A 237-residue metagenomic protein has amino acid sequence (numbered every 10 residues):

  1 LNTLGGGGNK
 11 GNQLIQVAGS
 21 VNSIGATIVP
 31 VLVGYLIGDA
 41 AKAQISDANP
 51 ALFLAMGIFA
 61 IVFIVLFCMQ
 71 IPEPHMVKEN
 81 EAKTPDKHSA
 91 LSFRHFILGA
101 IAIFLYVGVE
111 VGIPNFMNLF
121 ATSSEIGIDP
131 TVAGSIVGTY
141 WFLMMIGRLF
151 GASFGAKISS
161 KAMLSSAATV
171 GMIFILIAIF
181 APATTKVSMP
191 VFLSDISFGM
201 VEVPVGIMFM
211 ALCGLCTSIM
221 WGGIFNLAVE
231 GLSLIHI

Functional and structural regions predicted by a protein language model:
L1-G6, I219-S233: Intracellular juxtamembrane helix-capping segments at the cytosolic ends of symmetry-related transmembrane helices
Q13-V33: Glycine-rich segments within core transmembrane alpha-helices of 12-TM secondary carriers
G34, G38, M56-V77: C-terminal membrane-cytosol helix-exit motif in multi-pass small-molecule transporters
M76-G99: Juxtamembrane intracellular "pre-TM" segments in multi-pass secondary transporters
S92-V137: Extracytoplasmic gate region of multi-pass secondary transporters
G147-S160: Helix-to-loop junctions at the C-terminal end of transmembrane segments in multipass secondary transporters
A162-W221: C-terminal transmembrane helical hairpin of 12-TM major facilitator-type secondary transporters
I235-I237: Conserved small/polar residues in nucleotide/adenosyl-binding loops
